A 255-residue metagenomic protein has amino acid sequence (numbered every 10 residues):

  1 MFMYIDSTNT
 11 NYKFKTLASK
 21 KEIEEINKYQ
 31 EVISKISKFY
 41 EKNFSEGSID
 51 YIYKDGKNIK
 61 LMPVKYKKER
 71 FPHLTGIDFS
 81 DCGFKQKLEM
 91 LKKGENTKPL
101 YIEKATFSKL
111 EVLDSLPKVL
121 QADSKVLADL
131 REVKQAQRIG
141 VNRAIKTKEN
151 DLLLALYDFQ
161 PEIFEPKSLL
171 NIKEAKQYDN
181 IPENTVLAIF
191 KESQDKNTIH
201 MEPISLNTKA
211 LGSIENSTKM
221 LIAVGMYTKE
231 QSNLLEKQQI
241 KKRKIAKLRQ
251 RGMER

Functional and structural regions predicted by a protein language model:
M1-V141, I189-R255: An acidic, glycine-rich, mixed-charge low-complexity segment common to nucleic-acid enzymes
N142-E149: Active-site metal-binding core of divalent-cation-utilizing nuclease and nuclease-like domains
E149-L206: Compact beta-sheet-dominated globular domain cores
